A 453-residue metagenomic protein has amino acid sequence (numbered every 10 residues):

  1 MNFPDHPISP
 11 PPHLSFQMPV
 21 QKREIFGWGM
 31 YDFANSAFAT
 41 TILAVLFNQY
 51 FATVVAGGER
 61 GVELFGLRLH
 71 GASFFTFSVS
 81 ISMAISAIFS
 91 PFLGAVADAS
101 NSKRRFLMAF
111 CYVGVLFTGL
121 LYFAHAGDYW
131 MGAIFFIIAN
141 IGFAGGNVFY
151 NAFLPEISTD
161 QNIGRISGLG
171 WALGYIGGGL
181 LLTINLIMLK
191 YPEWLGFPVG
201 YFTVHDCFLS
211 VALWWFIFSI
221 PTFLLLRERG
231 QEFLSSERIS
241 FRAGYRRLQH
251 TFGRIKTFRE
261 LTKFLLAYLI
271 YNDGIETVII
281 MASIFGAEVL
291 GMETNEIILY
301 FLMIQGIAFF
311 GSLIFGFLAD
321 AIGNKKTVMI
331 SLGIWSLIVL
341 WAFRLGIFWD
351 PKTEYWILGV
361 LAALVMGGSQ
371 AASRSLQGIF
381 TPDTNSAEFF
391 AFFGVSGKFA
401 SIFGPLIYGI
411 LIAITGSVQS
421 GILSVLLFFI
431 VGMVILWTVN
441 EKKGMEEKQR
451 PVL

Functional and structural regions predicted by a protein language model:
P12-F26, R227-L266: Juxtamembrane intracellular "pre-TM" segments in multi-pass secondary transporters
I42-A72, I280-I297: Short amphipathic helix-loop junctions that connect adjacent transmembrane helices in Major Facilitator Superfamily/SLC
G66-G71, L189-L213, I410-F429: A membrane-interface helix-boundary motif in multi-pass transporters
I88-S102, F310-N324, I412: Helix-to-loop junctions at the C-terminal end of transmembrane segments in multipass secondary transporters
A97-C111, A321-I334: Cytoplasmic membrane-interface "Motif A"-like loop-to-helix N-cap segments of 12-TM Major Facilitator Superfamily
M108-G127, G333-W349: C-terminal ends and interior cores of transmembrane alpha-helices in multi-pass membrane transporters/permeases
F117, D128-G146, T353-G368: Hydrophobic core of transmembrane alpha-helices in multi-pass small-molecule transporters, especially MFS/SLC-type
K325-Q370: C-terminal transmembrane helical hairpin of 12-TM major facilitator-type secondary transporters
